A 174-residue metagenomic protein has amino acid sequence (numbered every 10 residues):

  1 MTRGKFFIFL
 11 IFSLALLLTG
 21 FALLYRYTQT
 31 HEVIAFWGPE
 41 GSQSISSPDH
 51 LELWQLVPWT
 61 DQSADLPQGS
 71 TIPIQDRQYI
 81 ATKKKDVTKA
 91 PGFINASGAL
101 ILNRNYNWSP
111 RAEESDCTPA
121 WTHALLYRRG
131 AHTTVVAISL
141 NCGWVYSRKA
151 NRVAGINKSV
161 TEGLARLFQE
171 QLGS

Functional and structural regions predicted by a protein language model:
R3-S13, T19-S174: Function-determining sites in protein domains
